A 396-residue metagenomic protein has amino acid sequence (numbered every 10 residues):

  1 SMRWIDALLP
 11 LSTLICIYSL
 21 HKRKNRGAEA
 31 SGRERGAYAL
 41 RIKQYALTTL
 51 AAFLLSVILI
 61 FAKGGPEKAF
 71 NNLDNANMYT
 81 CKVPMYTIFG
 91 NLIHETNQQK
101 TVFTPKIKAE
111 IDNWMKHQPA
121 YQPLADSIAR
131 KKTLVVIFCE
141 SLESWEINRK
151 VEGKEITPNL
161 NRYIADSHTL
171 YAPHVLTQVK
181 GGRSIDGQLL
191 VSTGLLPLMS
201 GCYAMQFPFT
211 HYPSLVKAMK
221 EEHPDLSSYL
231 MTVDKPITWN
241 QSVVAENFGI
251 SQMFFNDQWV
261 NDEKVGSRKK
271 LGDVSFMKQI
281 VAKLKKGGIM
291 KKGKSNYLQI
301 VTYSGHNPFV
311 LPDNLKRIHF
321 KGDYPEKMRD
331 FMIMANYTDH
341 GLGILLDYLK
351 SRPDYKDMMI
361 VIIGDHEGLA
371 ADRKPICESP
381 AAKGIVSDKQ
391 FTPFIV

Functional and structural regions predicted by a protein language model:
S1-N91: Transmembrane and membrane-interface helices of multi-pass, inner-membrane envelope-modifying transferases
S1-R3, N97-I107, S184, S214 (+1 more regions): A diffuse structural propensity rather than consistent per-protein peaks
V57-I137: Membrane-interface segments at or immediately adjacent to transmembrane helices that form the boundary between
A109-V396: Solvent-exposed soluble domains appended to multi-pass membrane proteins
